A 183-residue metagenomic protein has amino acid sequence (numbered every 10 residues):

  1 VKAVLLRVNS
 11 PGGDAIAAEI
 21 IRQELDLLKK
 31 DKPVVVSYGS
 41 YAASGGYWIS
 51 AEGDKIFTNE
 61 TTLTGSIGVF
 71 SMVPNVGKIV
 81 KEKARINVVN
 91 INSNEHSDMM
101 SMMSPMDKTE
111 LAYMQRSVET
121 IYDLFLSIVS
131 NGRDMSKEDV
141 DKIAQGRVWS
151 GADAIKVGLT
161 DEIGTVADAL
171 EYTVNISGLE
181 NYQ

Functional and structural regions predicted by a protein language model:
V1-V35, S40-G132, E180-Q183: Small-residue-centered hinge/linker elements
A3, D54-K55, R116, K142 (+1 more regions): Well-ordered beta-strand positions
P11, Q145-W149, A169-L170: Active/binding-pocket-proximal capping segment
I20, N75, W149, T165-D168: Residue-level recognition of oxygen-bearing side chains
A51, A152-I155, L170, V174: Residues within alpha-helical segments
N131-D139, S177: Surface-exposed helix-capping loop/turn segments at secondary-structure junctions
S136-G164: Amphipathic alpha-helical substructures
D168-Q183: C-terminal intrinsically disordered, low-complexity extensions immediately downstream of enzyme catalytic cores
